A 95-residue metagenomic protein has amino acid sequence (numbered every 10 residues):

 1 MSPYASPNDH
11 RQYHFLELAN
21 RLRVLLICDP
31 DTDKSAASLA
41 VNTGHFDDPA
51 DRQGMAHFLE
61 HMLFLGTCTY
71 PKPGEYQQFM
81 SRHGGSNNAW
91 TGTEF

Functional and structural regions predicted by a protein language model:
M1-D33: N- or domain-start disorder-to-order transition segments that initiate the globular core
D31, A36-F95: M16/MPP (pitrilysin/insulinase) zinc-metallopeptidase core fold and M16-derived inactive scaffolds
